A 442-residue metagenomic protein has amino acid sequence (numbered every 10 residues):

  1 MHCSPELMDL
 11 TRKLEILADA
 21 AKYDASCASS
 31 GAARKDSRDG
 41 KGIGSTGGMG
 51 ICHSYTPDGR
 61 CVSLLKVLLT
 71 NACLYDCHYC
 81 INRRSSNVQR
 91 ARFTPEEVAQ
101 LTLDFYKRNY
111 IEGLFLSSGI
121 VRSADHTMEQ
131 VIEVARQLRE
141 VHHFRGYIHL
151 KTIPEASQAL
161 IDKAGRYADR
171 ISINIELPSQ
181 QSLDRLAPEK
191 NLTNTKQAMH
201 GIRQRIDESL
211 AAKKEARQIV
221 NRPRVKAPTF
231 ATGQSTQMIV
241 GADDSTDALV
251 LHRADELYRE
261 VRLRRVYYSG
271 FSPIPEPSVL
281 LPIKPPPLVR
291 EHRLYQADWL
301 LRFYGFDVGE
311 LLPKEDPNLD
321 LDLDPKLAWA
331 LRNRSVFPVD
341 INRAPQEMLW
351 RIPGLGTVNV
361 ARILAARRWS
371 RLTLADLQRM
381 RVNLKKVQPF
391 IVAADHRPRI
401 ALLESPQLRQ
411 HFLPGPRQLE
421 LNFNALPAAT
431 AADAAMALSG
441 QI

Functional and structural regions predicted by a protein language model:
M1-A72, N383-L384, P389-V392, H396-I442: Flexible, acidic/Gly-rich N-terminal and inter-domain linker regions that tether and position cofactor-handling modules
L64, C77, L116, I173 (+3 more regions): Conserved, mostly hydrophobic/aromatic
L65-L68, E96-K107: Short, charged beta->alpha transition segments
V67-E96: Canonical Radical SAM [4Fe-4S] cluster-binding loop centered on the CxxxCxxC motif and its immediate flanking residues
A99, R122-L311: Conserved AdoMet/S-adenosylmethionine-binding subsite of the radical SAM
L101-S117, A297: Short Fe-S-cluster ligation motifs
V279-W350, K386-D433, A437, Q441-I442: Long, highly charged, low-complexity intrinsically disordered interaction regions that mediate electrostatic DNA/RNA
V339-A366, S370-P389: Helix-hairpin-helix
